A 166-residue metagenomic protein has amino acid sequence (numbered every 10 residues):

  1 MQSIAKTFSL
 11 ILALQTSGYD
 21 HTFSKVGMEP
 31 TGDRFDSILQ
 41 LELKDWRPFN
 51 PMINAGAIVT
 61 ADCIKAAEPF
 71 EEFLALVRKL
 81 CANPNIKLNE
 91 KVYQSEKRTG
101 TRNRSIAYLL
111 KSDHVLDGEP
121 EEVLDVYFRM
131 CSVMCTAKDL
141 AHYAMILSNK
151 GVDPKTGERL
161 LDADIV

Functional and structural regions predicted by a protein language model:
M1-Q2, S17: Short pre-catalytic segments that frame enzyme active sites
Q2-I11: Active/ligand-binding-proximal structured segments within catalytic/core domains that scaffold catalytic residues
K6, A66, E158-R159: Short N-terminal secondary-structure initiator segments
A13-M130, I146: Active-site-adjacent helix/loop patches that line small-molecule binding or acyl-intermediate pockets
N54, G100, M134-A137, A163: Electropositive phosphate-/nucleotide-binding environments in soluble metabolic enzymes
V133, D153-V166: A penicillin-recognizing enzyme superfamily signal
M134-V152: Active-site-proximal alpha-helical segments within enzyme catalytic domains
